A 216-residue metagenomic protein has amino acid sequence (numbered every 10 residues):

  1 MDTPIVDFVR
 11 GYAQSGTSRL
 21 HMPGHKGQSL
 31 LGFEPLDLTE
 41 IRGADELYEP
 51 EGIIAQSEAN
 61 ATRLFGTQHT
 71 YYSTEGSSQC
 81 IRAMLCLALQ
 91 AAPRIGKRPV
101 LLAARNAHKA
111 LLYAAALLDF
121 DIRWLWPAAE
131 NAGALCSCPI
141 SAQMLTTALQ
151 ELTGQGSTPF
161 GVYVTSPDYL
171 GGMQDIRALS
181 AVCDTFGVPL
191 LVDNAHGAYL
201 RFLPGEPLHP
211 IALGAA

Functional and structural regions predicted by a protein language model:
M1-D37: N-terminal glycine-rich, Lys/His-bearing helix-loop that initiates the first secondary-structure elements of many
D2-R10, Q56, L64, E75-A216: Conserved PLP-enzyme active-site core in the AAT-like
L20, T39, D45-E46, C138 (+1 more regions): Flexible, active-site-adjacent loop/turn segments at secondary-structure boundaries
M22-G24, E40-G43, E49-P50, G172-D175 (+1 more regions): Generic structural "secondary-structure junction" signal
K26-L30, E49-G52, L111-L117: Short, functional N-terminal and low-complexity linear motifs
G27-P35, A55-E58, S157, D184: Membrane-targeting and insertion segments and their boundary/processing signals
F33-Q79: Conserved N-terminal alpha-helix of the aminotransferase class I/II PLP-enzyme fold
